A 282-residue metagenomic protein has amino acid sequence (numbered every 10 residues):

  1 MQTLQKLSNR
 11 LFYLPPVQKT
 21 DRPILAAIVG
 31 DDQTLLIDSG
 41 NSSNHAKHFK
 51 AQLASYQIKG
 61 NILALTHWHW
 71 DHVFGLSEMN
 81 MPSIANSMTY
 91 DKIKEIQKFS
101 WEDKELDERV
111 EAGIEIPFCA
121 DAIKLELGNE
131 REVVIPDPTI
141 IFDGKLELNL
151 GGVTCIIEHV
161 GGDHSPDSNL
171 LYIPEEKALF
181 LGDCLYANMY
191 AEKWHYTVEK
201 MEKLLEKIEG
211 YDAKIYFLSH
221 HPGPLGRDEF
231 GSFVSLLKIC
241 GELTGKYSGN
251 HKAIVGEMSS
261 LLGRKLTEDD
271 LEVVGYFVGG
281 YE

Functional and structural regions predicted by a protein language model:
Q2-A51, N169-D183: Conserved beta-strand hairpin/beta-sheet module of binuclear metal-dependent hydrolase folds, prominently
K6, E95-E158: Metallo-beta-lactamase
R22, S43-N44, W68-F74, Y90-I93 (+3 more regions): Active-site environment of divalent metal-dependent phosphoester hydrolases
L36-G40, N61-H69, I84-S87, H159-G161 (+2 more regions): Active-site neighborhood of phospho(di)ester-bond hydrolases with catalytic His/Asp-centered motifs
N44-T89, D212: Active-site metal-binding motif and surrounding structural segment of the metallo-beta-lactamase
M79-I84, E199-V255: Divalent-metal (often Zn2+) His-rich catalytic cores of metallo-beta-lactamase-fold enzymes
T154-E209: Active-site-proximal loop/helix segments of hydrolase catalytic cores
G245-E282: C-terminal regulatory/interaction regions
